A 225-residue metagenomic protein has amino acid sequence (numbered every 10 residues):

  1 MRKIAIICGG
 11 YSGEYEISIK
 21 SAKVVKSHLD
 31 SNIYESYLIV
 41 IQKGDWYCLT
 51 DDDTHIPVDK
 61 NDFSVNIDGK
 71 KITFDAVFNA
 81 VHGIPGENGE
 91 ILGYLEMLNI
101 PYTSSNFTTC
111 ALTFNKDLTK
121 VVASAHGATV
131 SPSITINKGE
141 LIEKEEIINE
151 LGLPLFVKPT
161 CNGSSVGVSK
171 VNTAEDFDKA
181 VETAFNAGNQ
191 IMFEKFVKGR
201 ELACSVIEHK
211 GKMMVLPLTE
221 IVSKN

Functional and structural regions predicted by a protein language model:
M1-T108, L112-F114, L118, N137-E146: ATP-binding N-terminal substructure of ATP-dependent carboxylate-amine bond-forming enzymes
R2, S131, L151-L153, R200-L202 (+1 more regions): Change "...and in nucleic-acid phosphodiester-cleaving endonucleases..." to "...and in nucleic-acid processing enzymes
S18, S131-T135, L155-E182, E201-A203: Glycine-rich phosphate-binding loop of ATP-grasp-fold ATP-dependent ligases
D53-P57, V121-S124, N149-L151, A174 (+1 more regions): Short, hinge-like loop/turn segments at secondary-structure boundaries
F114-I136: Short, glycine-/small-residue-rich phosphate/pyrophosphate-handling segment
A123-S124, I148-V166, N189-K198: ATP-grasp fold ATP-binding core
N172-N225: Phosphate-binding site of ATP-dependent enzymes
